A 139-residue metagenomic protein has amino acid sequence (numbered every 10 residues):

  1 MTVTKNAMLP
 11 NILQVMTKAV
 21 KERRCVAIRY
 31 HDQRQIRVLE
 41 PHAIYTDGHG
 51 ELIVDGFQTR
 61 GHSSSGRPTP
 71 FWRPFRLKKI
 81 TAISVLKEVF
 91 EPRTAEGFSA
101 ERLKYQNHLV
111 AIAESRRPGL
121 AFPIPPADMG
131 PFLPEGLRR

Functional and structural regions predicted by a protein language model:
T2-R139: Core beta-strand-centered patch of the WYL/Sm-like small regulatory domain
